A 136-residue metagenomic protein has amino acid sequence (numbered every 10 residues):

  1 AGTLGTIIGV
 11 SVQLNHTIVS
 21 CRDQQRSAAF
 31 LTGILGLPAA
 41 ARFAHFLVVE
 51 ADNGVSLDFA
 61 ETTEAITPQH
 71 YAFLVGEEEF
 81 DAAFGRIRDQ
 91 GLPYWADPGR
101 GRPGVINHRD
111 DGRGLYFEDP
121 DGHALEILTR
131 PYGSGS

Functional and structural regions predicted by a protein language model:
L4-Q25, H70-Y71, P131-S136: N-terminal beta-strand motif that seeds the catalytic metal site of vicinal oxygen chelate
S11-Q13, E64-P68, H108-R109: Short glycine-enriched loop/turn motifs at secondary-structure junctions
N15, L35-G36, H45, Q69 (+2 more regions): Residue-level marker for the onset of beta-strands and adjacent loop->beta junctions in well-ordered domains
D23-P38: Amphipathic alpha-helical segments
Q24-Q25, F73-P120, A124, P131-G135: Vicinal oxygen chelate
L37-E77, E118, L125-T129: Conserved short beta-strand elements that form part of the metal-binding/catalytic scaffold of enzyme active sites
